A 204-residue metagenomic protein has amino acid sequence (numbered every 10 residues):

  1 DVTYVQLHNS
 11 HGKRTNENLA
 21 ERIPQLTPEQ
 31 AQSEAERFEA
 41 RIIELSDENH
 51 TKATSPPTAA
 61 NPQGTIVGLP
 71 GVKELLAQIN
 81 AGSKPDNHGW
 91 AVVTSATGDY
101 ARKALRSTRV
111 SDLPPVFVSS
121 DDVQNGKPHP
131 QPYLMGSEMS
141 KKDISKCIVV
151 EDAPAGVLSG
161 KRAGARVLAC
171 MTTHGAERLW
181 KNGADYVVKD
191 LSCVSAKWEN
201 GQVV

Functional and structural regions predicted by a protein language model:
D1-A77, A81-K84, D99: N-terminal helical cap/lid subdomain that shapes the substrate entry/recognition surface in HAD-like hydrolases
L26-E29, D86, S111-D112, D143: Secondary-structure boundary/capping positions in well-ordered alpha/beta enzyme cores
K73, A77-N80, G98-V204: Asp-based, Mg2+/Mn2+-dependent phosphohydrolase catalytic module
G89-A91, R166: Proline-centered loop/turn at the N-terminus of a beta-strand
A91-V92, V149: Conserved hydrophobic beta-strand within the GNAT/NAT acetyltransferase core sheet that lines the active-site cleft
T94-A96: Conserved phosphate-coupling serine/threonine residues in phosphotransfer and NTP-handling enzymes
